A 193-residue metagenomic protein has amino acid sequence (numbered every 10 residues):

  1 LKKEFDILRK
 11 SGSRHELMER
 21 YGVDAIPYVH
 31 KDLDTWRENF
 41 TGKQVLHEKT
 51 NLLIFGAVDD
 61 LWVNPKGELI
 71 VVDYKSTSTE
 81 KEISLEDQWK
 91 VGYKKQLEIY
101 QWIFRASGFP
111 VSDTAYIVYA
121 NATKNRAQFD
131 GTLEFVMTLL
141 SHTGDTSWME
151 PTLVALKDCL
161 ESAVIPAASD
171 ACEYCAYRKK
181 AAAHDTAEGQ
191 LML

Functional and structural regions predicted by a protein language model:
L1-E68, L191-L193: Metal-dependent nuclease catalytic cores that hydrolyze phosphodiester bonds in DNA/RNA, characterized by
K2, E98, S169-D170: Non-catalytic, well-ordered alpha-helical scaffold segments
F5, Y100, C175: A residue-level signal for conserved active-site and pocket-lining positions in enzyme catalytic cores
W36-P151: Mg2+/Mn2+-dependent nuclease catalytic core
F109-T114, V164-A168, T186-A187: Short conserved catalytic/interaction loops centered on acidic-Pro-aromatic/His motifs
T138-R178: Polybasic (Lys/Arg-rich)
A183-L193: Short cysteine/histidine-rich zinc-coordinating motifs and their immediately flanking basic loops
